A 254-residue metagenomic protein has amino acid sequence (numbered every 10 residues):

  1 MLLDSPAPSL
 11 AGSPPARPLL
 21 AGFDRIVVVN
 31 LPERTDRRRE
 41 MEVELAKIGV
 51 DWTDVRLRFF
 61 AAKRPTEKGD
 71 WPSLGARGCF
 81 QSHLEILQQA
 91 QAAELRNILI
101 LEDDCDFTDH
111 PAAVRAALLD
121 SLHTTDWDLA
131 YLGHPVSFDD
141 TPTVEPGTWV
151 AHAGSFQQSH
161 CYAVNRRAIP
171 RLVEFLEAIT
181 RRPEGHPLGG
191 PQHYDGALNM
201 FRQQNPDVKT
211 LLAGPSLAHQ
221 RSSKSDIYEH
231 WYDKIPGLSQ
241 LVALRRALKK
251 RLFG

Functional and structural regions predicted by a protein language model:
M1-L101, C105-G254: An acidic/histidine-cluster motif and surrounding catalytic segment that typifies divalent-metal-assisted enzyme active
